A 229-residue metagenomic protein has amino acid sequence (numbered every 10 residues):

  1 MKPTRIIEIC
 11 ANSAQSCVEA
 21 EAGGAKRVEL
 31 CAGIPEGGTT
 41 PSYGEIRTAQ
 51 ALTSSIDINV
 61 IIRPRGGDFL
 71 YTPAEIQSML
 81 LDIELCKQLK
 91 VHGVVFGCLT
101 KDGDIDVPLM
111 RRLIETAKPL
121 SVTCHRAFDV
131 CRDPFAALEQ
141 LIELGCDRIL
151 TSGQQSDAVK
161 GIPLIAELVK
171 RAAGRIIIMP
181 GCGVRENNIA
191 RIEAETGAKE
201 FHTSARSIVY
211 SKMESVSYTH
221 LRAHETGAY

Functional and structural regions predicted by a protein language model:
R5-I9, V28-L30, I58-I62, V94-F96 (+4 more regions): Hydrophobic faces of well-ordered beta-strands that scaffold small-molecule active sites in alpha/beta enzyme cores
I9-S13, I61-L70, Q77, R126-D133 (+1 more regions): Glycine-rich beta-to-alpha transition loops that act as phosphate-gripper elements at the mouths of alpha/beta enzyme
S16, Y71-I76, L81, D133-E143 (+1 more regions): Catalytic cores of alpha/beta
A20, C86, H125, I149 (+2 more regions): Conserved, mostly hydrophobic/aromatic
E29-E36, F96-T100, R148-A158, K199-E214: Glycine-rich phosphate-binding active-site loops on the catalytic face of alpha/beta enzymes
E36-L52, K101-E115, C131-A136, S156-V169 (+2 more regions): Active-site-adjacent beta->alpha loops and helix N-cap segments on the catalytic face of soluble alpha/beta enzymes
I56-I105: Glycine/small-residue-rich loop that forms an oxyanion/phosphate-binding "nest" at active or ligand-binding sites
T219-T226: Conserved small/polar residues in nucleotide/adenosyl-binding loops
